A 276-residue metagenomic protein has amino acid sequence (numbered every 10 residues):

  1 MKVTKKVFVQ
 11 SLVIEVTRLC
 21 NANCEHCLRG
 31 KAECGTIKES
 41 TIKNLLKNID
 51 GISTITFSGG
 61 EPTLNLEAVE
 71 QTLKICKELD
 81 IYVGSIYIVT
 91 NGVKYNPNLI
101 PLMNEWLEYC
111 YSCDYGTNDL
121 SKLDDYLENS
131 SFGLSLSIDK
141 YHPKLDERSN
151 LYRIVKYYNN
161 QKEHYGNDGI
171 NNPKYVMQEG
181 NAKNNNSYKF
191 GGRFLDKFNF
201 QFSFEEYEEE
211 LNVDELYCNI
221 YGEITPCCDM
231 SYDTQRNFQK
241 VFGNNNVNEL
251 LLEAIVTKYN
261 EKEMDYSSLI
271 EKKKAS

Functional and structural regions predicted by a protein language model:
M1-T90, K94-T117: Conserved alpha-helical substructure of the radical SAM core
K6-F8, E128, D214, C218: Solvent-exposed loop and beta-edge segments used for protein-protein assembly and interaction
N21, P62, V93-K94, D139-P143 (+2 more regions): Short, solvent-exposed loop/turn segments at secondary-structure junctions
S58, Y158-N160, E261: Short glycine-aromatic motifs
L66-V213: Conserved AdoMet/S-adenosylmethionine-binding subsite of the radical SAM
N184-S276: Accessory C-terminal segments flanking Radical SAM cores
